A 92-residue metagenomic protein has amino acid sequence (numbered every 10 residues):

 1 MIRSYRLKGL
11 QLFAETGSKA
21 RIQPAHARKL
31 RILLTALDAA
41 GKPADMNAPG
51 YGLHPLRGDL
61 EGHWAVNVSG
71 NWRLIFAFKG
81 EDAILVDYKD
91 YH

Functional and structural regions predicted by a protein language model:
M1-L33: Arg/Lys-rich, positively charged N-terminal/basic patches that mediate binding to nucleic acids
K8, G17, G41, A48-Y51 (+1 more regions): Residue-level signal for pocket-adjacent positions within structured domains
A14, L34, D38-D45: Short amphipathic alpha-helical segments enriched in hydrophobics
R28, A36-A39, L60-H63, D82: Alpha-helix boundary/capping detector
G41-W64: A short, surface-exposed loop/turn module that caps and links secondary-structure elements
R57, W64-H92: Enriched for short, Lys/Arg-rich terminal
